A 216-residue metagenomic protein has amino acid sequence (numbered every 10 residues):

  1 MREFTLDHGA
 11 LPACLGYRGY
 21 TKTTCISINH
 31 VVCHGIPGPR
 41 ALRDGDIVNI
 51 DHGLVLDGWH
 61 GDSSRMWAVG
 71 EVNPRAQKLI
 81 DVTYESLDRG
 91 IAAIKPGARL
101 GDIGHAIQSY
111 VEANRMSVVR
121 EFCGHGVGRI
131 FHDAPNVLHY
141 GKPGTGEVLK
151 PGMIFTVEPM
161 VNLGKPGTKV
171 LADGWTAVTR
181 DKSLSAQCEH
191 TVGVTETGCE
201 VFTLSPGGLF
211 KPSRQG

Functional and structural regions predicted by a protein language model:
M1-G216: Active-site neighborhoods and metal-handling regions in enzymes and metal-associated proteins
